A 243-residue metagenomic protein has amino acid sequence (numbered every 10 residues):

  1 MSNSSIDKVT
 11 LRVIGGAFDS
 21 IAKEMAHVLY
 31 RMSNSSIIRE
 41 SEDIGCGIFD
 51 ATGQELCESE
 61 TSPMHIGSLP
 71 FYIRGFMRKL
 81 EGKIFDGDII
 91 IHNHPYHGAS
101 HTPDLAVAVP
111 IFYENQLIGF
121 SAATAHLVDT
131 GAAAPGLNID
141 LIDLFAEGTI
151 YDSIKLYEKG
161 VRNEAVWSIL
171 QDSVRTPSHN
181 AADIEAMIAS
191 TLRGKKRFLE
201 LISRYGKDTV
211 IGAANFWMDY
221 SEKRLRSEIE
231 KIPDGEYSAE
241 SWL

Functional and structural regions predicted by a protein language model:
S4-Y113, F120, T124-V128: Long, structured ligand/cofactor-binding scaffold of large enzymes
S5-L11, L29, C57-S59, S178-N180 (+1 more regions): Glycine- and acidic
V9, E60-G67, G98-P103, P135-I142 (+4 more regions): Alpha-helix capping and helix-loop boundary segments enriched in small/acidic/polar residues
V9, V13, S20, E24 (+9 more regions): Generic recognition of stable, solvent-exposed alpha-helical segments in well-folded globular domains
M32-N34, I38-S41, D86-D88, A181-A186 (+3 more regions): Short coil/turn segments at secondary-structure boundaries
E114-F198: Mobile "lid/hinge" segments at catalytic clefts and subdomain interfaces of large enzymes
L192-L243: Accessory "access/gating" subregions that flank catalytic or transport cores
